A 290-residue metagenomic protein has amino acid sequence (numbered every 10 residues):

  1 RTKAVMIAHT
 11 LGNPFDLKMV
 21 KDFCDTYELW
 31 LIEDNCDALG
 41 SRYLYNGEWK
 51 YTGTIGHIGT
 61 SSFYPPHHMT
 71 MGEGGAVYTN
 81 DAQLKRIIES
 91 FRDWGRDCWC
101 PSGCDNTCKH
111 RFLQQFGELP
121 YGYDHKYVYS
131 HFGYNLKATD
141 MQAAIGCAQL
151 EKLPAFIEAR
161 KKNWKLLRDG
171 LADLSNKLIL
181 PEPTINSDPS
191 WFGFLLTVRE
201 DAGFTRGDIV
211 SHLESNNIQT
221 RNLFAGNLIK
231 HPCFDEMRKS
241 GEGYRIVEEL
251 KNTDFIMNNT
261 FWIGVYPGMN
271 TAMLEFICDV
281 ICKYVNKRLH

Functional and structural regions predicted by a protein language model:
R1: A short, amphipathic alpha-helix used for macromolecular contacts
A4-A8, N13-M19, T26, R42 (+2 more regions): PLP-dependent aminotransferase class I/II
A4-V20, L29-S62, H68: Conserved PLP phosphate-binding loop immediately N-terminal to the Schiff-base lysine helix in PLP-dependent enzymes
H68-V77: Glycine-rich phosphate-binding loop of ATP-grasp-fold ATP-dependent ligases
